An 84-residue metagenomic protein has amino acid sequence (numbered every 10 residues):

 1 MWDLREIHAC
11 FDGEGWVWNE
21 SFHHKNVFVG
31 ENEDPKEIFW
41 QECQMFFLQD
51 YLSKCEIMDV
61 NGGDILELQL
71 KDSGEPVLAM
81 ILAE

Functional and structural regions predicted by a protein language model:
W2-F22: Short aromatic-glycine-(Arg/Gly/Cys) micro-motifs in beta-strand/loop hairpins
E14-V17, F28-V29, G74-A79: Short, surface-exposed beta-strand/loop "edge" segments at domain boundaries and coil↔beta transitions
V17-N19, D34, L66-E67, L78: Intrinsically disordered, low-complexity, compositionally biased regions/tails
N19-P35: A short, exposed loop/beta-hairpin motif centered on an aromatic-Gly-Thr core
N32-C55: A short, charged, amphipathic alpha-helix used as a generic interaction element across diverse proteins
Q49-E84: Short, mixed-charge low-complexity intrinsically disordered segments
